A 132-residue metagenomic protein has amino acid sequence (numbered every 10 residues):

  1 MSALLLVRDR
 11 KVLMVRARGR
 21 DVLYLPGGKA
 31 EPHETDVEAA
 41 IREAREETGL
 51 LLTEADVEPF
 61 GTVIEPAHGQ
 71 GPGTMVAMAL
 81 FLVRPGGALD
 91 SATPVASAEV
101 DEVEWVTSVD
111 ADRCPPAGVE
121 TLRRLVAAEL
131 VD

Functional and structural regions predicted by a protein language model:
M1-L13, K29, F81-L82: Conserved N-terminal beta-strand and adjoining loop/helix that marks the start of the Nudix/MutT-like hydrolase domain
L4-L5, M14-V15, G49, Q70-G73 (+1 more regions): Short secondary-structure boundary/capping segments
V7, L25, G73-M78, A98: Short connector loops at helix/strand junctions that flank enzyme active sites, especially segments positioning acidic
K11, G19, A30, I64: Short, glycine/serine-rich, charged loops/turns that create anion-binding and catalytic segments at active sites
V15, F60-T62: Residue-level detector of high-confidence beta-strand sites
R18-L23, D90, V95-D132: Nudix hydrolase/Nudix homology domain
L25-F60: The catalytic Nudix box helix
V63-A92, E104, V109, V126: Active-site-adjacent beta-strand/loop module that shapes the phosphate/pyrophosphate-binding cleft
